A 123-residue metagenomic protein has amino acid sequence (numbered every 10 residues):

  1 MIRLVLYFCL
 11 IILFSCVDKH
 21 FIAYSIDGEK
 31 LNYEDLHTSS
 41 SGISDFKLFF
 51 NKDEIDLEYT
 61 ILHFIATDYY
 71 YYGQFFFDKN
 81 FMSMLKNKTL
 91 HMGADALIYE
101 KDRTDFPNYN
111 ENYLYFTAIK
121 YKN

Functional and structural regions predicted by a protein language model:
L4-L13: Sec-dependent N-terminal signal peptides
F14-L31: Bacterial Sec signal peptide processing site at the extreme N-terminus
H20-Y24, Y69-G73, R103-P107: Solvent-exposed loop/turn segments at secondary-structure junctions within structured extracellular/periplasmic domains
I26-F46: Post-signal peptide N-terminal segment of mature Sec-exported envelope proteins
S41-S44, L48-N51, I55-I61, K79 (+1 more regions): A composition-biased, non-transmembrane "mature-region" signal
I43, T60-L62, A94, E111-Y113: Extracytoplasmic
L62-D102: Short, well-ordered alpha-helical segments
F76, T104-N123: Short acidic, glycine/proline-enriched helix-loop-strand junctions
